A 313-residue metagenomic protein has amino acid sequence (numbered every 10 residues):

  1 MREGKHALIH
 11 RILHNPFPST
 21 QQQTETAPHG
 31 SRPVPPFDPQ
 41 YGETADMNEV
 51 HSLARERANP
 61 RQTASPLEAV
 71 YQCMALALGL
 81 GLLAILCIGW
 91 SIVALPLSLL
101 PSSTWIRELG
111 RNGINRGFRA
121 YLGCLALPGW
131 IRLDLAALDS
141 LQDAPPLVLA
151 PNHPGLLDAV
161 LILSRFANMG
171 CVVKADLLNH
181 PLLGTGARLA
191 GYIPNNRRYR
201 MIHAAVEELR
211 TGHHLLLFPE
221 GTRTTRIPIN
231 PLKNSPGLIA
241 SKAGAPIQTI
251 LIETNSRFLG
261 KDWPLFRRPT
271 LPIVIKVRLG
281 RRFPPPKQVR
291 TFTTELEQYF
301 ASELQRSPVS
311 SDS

Functional and structural regions predicted by a protein language model:
R2-G30, A45: TRAFAC-class small GTPase G-domain
G42-L147: Membrane-anchoring hydrophobic helices of lipid-metabolizing enzymes
S91, L95-G117, P128, D143-R198: Catalytic core of membrane glycerolipid acyltransferases/transacylases, capturing the structured, soluble-facing
P128-A136, N195-Y199, L259-D262: Short gly/ser/thr-rich secondary-structure transition/capping motifs
P146-V148, G212-F218: Residue-level preference for the first positions of well-ordered beta-strands
L182-T185, R210-H214, T225-E295: A cross-family acyltransferase "interaction/gating" segment
